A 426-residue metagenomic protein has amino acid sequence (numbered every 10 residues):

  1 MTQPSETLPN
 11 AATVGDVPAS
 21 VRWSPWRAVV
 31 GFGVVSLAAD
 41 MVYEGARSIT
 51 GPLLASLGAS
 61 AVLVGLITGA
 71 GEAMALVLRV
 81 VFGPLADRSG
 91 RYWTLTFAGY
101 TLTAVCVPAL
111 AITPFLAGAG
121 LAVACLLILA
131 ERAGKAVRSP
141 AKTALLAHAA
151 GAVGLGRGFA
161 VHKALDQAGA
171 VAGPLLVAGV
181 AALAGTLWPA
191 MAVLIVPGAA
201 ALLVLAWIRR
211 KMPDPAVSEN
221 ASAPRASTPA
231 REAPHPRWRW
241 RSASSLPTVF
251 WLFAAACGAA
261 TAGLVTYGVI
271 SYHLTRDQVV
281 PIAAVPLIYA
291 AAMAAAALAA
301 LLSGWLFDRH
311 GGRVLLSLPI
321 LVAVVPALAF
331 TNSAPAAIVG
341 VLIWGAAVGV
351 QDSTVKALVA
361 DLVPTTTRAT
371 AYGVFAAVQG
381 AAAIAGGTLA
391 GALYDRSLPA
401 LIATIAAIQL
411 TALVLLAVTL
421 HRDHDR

Functional and structural regions predicted by a protein language model:
Q3-W26, R210-A256: Juxtamembrane intracellular "pre-TM" segments in multi-pass secondary transporters
P18-A73, V249-I288: Helix-loop boundary and gating motifs at the non-cytosolic
L78-R91, A181, L298-G311, Y394: Helix-to-loop junctions at the C-terminal end of transmembrane segments in multipass secondary transporters
R88-T101, D308-I320: Cytoplasmic membrane-interface "Motif A"-like loop-to-helix N-cap segments of 12-TM Major Facilitator Superfamily
T101-G118, L321-N332: C-terminal ends and interior cores of transmembrane alpha-helices in multi-pass membrane transporters/permeases
L127-A168, L358: Cytoplasmic helix-loop-helix junction between adjacent transmembrane helices in 12-TM secondary transporters
W188-W207, L401-V418: Symmetry-related core transmembrane helices of the 12-TM Major Facilitator Superfamily/SLC fold
H310-V355: C-terminal transmembrane helical hairpin of 12-TM major facilitator-type secondary transporters
